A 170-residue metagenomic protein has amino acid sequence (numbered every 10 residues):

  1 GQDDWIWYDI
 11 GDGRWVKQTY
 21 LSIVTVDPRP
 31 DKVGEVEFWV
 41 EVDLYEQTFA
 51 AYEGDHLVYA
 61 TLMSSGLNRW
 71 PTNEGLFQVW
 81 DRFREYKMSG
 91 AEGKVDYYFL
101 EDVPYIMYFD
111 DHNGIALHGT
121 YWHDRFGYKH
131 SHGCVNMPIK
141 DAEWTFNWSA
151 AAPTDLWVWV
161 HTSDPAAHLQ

Functional and structural regions predicted by a protein language model:
G1-S22: SH3/SH3-like beta-barrel superfamily modules
Q2-D4, V42-Q47, E101-V103, P153-T154: A short, compositionally biased
D9, A50, I106-Y108: Residue-level detector of beta-strand face positions
G11, A50-Y52, W80, H118: Beta-strand residues in well-ordered beta-sheet regions across diverse protein folds
G11-G13, G54, D110: Short strand-coil-strand connectors
V16-P30, F83-S89: Short, basic/low-complexity N-terminal boundary segments at the transition from targeting/disordered tails
V24-N68: A structural motif detector for short, solvent-exposed N-terminal "entry" segments of globular domains
K32-E35, Y59, L67-L76, D81-Q170: Exported/periplasmic cell-wall-interacting domains
